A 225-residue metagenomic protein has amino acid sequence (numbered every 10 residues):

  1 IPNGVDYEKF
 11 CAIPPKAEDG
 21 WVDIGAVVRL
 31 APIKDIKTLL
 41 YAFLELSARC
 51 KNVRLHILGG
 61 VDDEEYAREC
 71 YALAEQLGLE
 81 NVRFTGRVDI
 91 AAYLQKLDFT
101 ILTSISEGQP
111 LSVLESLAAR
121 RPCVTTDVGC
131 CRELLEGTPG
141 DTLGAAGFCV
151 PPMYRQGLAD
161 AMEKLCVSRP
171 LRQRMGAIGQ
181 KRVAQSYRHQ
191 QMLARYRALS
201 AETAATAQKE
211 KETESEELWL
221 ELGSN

Functional and structural regions predicted by a protein language model:
P2-G20: Acidic anion/phosphate-binding donor-loop and adjacent secondary structure in glycosyltransferase catalytic cores
V5, V27, R54-R68: Glycosyltransferase donor-sugar binding loop
A31-E45, R68, Q156-G157: A conserved mid-protein helix/loop that constitutes part of the nucleotide-sugar donor-binding site
R68-R87: Nucleotide-activated donor-binding/catalytic signature segment of Leloir-type glycosyltransferases, i.e., the conserved
I105: Aromatic "clamp/platform" in nucleotide-sugar-dependent glycosyltransferases that forms part of the donor/acceptor
P122-T125, G129-E136: Short hydrophobic beta-strand element within catalytic cores of glycosyltransferases and related nucleotide-activated
G137-R155, K164-R169: Conserved acidic donor-binding segment of nucleotide-sugar-dependent glycosyltransferases
K164, L171-Q185, M192-A198: A short, well-ordered alpha-helix in the C-terminal region of glycosyltransferases
